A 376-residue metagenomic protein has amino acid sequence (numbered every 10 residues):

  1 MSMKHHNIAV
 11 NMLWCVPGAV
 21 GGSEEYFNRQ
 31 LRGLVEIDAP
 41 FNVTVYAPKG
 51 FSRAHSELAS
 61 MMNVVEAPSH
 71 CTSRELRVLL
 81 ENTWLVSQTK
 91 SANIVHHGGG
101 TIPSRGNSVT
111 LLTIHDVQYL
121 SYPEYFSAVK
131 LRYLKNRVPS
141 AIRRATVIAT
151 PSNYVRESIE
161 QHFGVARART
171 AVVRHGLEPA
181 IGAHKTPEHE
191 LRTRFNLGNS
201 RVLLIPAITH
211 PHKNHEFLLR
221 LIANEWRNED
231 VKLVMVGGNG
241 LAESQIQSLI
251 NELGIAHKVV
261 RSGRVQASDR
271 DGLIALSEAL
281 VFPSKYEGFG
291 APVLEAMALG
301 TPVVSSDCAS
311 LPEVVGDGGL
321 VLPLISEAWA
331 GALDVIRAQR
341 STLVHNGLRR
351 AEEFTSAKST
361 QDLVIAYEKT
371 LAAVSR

Functional and structural regions predicted by a protein language model:
M1-R376: Carbohydrate transferase catalytic cores enriched for Leloir-type hexosyltransferases
